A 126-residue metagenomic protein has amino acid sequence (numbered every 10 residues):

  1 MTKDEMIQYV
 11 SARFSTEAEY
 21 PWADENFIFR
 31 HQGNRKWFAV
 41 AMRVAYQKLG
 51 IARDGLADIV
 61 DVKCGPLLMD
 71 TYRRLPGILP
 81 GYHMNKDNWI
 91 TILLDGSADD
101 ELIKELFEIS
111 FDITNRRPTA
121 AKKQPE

Functional and structural regions predicted by a protein language model:
M1-E126: Charge-dense, helix-prone N-terminal extensions
